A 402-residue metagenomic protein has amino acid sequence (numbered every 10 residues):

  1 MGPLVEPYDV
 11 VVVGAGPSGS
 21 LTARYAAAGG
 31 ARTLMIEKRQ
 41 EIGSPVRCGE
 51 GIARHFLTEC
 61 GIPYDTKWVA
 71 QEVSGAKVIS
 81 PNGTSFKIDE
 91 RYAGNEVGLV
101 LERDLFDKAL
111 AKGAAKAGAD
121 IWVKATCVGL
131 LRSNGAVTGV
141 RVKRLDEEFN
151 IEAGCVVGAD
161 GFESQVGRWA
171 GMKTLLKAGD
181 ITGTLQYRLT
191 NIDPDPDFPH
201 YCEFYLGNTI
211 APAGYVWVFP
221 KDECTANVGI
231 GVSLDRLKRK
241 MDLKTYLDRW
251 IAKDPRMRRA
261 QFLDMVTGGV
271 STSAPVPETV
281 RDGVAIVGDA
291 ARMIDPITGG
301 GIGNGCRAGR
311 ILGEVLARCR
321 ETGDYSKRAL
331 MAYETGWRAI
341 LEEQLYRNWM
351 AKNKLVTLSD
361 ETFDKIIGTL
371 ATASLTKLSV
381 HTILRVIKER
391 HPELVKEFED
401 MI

Functional and structural regions predicted by a protein language model:
G2-S18: Beta1/beta-strand and adjacent pyrophosphate-binding region of the FAD-binding site in flavoprotein oxidoreductases
A15, G29, G113-R256: Predominantly flavin-linked oxidoreductase catalytic cores and closely associated redox partners
S18, E41, E163: Conserved Rossmann-like nucleotide-cofactor binding loop
Y25-R47: Glycine-rich FAD pyrophosphate-binding loop
R39-P63: Conserved N-terminal glycine-rich FAD pyrophosphate-binding loop of Rossmann-like flavoproteins
L57-A109: A conserved beta-strand/loop capping segment in the N-terminal third of enzymes that catalyze redox or closely related
C127, R236-V315, E321: FAD/FMN-dependent oxidoreductases across multiple families
A317-I402: C-terminal helical "tail/cap" subdomain of flavin- and related membrane-associated enzymes
